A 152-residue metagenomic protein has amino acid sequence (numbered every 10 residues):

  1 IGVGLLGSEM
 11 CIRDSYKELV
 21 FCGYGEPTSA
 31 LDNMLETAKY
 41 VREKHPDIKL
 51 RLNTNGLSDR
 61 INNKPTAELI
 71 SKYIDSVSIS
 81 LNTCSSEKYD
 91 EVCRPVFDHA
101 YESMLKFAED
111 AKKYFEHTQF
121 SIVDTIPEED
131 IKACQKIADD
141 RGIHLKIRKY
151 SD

Functional and structural regions predicted by a protein language model:
I1-I12: Single conserved hydrophobic/aromatic residue that forms the stacking wall/gate of nucleotide- or nucleobase-binding
V3, L19-F21, L52: Short glycine- and Lys/Arg-enriched binding-loop motifs that mark or flank ligand-binding interfaces
R13-S15, S71-K72: Flexible, charged surface loops at secondary-structure boundaries
S15-E26: Active-site groove signature of glycoside hydrolases
Y24-D152: Conserved AdoMet/S-adenosylmethionine-binding subsite of the radical SAM
